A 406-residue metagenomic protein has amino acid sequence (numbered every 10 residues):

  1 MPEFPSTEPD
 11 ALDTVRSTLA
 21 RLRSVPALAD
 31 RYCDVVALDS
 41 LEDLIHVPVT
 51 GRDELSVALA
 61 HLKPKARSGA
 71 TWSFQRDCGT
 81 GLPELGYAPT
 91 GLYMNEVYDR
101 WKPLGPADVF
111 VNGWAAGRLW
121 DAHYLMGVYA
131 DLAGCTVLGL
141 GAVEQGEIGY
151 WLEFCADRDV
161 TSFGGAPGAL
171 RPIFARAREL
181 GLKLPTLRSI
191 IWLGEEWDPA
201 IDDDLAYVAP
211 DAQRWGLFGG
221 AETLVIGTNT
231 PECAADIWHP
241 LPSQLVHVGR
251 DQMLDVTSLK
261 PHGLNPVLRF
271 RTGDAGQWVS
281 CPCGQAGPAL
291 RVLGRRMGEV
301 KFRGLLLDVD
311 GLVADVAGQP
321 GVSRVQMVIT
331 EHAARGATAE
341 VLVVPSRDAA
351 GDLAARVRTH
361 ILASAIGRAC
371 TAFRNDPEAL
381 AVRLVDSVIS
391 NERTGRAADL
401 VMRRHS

Functional and structural regions predicted by a protein language model:
M1-D99, P106-A107, A334, E340-L342 (+1 more regions): Nucleotide 5′-phosphate-binding alpha/beta core
L22, L205-A206, A314-A317: Hydrophobic C-terminal alpha-helix "anchor/cap" residues
Y87-E96, V109-R171: AMP-binding/adenylate-forming
G105-D108, D159-V160, L184-L187, D211 (+2 more regions): A general structural motif
Y124-A130, D203-Y207, L353-A363: Short, aromatic/basic amphipathic alpha-helical patches
V160-D204, W215-T223: Adenylate-forming
F163, L264-R374, G395, L400: AMP-binding/adenylate-forming catalytic core of the ANL superfamily
W197-P199, D203-C283: Conserved AMP-binding/adenylate-forming
